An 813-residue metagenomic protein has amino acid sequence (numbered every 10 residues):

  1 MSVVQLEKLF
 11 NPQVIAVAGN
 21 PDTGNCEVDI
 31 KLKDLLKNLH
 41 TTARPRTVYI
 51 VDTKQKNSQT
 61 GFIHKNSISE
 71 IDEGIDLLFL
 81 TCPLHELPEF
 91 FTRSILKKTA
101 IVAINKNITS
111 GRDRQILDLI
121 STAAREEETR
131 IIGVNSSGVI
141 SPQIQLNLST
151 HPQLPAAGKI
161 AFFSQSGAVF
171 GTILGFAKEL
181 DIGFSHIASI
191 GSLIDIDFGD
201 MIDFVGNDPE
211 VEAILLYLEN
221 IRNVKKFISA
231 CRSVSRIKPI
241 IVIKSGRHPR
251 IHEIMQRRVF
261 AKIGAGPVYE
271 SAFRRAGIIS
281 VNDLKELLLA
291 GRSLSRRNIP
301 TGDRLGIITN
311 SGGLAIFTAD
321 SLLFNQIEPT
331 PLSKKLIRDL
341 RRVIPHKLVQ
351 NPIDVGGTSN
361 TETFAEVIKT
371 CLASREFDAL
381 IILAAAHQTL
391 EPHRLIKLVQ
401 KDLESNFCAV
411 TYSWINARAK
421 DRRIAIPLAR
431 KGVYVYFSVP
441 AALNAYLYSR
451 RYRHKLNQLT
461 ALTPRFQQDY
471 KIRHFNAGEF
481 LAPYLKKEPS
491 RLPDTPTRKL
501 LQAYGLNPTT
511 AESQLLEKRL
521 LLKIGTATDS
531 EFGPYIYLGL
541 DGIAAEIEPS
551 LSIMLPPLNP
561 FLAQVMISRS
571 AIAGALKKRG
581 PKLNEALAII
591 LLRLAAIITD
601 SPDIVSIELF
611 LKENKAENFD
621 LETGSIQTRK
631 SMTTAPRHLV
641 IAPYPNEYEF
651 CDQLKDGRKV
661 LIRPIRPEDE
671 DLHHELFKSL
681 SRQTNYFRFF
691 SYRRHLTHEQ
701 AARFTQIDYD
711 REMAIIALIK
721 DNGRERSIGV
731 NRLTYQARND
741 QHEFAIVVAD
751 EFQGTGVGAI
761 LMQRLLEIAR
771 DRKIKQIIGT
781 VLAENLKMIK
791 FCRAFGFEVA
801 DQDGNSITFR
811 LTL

Functional and structural regions predicted by a protein language model:
M1-T623: Catalytic-core regions of core metabolic enzymes, especially those transforming organic acids/acyl-group intermediates
P331, S625-I626, K630-M632: Phosphate-binding loop/pocket of nucleotide- and phosphate-handling active sites
A461-Y484, S631-F650, L654-K655: Charged, compositionally biased N-terminal leader segments and the immediate start of the first structured element
I524, L609-L611, G624-I626, F744 (+2 more regions): A structural signal for short, well-ordered beta-strand segments
P534-Y535, A545-S550, S631-T633, L672 (+1 more regions): A short, polar/proline- and glycine-enriched secondary-structure boundary/capping micro-motif
T633-L813: Long, contiguous binding/interaction regions
